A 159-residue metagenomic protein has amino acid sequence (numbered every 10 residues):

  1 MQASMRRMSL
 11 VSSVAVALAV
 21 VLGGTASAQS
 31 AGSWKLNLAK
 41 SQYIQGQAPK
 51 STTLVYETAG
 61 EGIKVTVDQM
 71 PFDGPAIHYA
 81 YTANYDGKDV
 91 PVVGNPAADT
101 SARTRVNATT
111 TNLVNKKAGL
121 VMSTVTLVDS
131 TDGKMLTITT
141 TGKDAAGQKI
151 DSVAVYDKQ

Functional and structural regions predicted by a protein language model:
M1-Q2, V21-T25: Compositionally biased, intrinsically disordered low-complexity regions enriched in charged/polar residues
Q2-V14: Bacterial N-terminal signal peptides that target proteins for export
S12-G23: Bacterial N-terminal signal peptides
A26-Q159: Hydrophobic small-molecule pocket/channel-lining residues, especially in calycin-type beta-barrels
